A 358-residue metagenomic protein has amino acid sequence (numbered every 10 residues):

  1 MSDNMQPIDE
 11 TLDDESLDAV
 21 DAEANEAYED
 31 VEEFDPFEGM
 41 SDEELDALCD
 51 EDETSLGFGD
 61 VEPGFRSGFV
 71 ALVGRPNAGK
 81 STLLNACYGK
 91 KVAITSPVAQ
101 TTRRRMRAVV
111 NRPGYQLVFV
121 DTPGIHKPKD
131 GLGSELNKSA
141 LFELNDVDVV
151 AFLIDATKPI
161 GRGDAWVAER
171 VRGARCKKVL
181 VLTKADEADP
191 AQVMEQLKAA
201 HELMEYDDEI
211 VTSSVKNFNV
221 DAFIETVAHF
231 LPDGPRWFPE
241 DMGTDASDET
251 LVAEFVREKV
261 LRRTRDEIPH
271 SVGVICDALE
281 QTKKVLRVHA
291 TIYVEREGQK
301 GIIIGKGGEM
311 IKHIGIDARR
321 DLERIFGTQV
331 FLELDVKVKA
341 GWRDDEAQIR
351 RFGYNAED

Functional and structural regions predicted by a protein language model:
D3-M5, D9-V149, I292: Conserved G1/Walker A P-loop phosphate-binding module
G79, N219, M310: Conserved glycine(s) of the Walker
N85, R104, A108, K138-N145 (+12 more regions): Solvent-exposed alpha-helical segments within well-ordered globular domains of core cellular machineries
K90, V109-P113, E143, V147-V150 (+7 more regions): Conserved, well-folded catalytic cores of nucleic-acid-processing and energy-transducing macromolecular machines
T102, I125-K127, P159-I160, A188-D189 (+1 more regions): Catalytic P-loop NTPase motifs of RecA-like helicase/translocase cores
N111-Q116, E135-E209, R263, E280-V285: Conserved C-terminal guanine-recognition region of P-loop GTPase G domains, centered on the G4
K177, D186-T244: Canonical P-loop GTPase G-domain recognition
T250-D358: P-loop NTP-binding site
